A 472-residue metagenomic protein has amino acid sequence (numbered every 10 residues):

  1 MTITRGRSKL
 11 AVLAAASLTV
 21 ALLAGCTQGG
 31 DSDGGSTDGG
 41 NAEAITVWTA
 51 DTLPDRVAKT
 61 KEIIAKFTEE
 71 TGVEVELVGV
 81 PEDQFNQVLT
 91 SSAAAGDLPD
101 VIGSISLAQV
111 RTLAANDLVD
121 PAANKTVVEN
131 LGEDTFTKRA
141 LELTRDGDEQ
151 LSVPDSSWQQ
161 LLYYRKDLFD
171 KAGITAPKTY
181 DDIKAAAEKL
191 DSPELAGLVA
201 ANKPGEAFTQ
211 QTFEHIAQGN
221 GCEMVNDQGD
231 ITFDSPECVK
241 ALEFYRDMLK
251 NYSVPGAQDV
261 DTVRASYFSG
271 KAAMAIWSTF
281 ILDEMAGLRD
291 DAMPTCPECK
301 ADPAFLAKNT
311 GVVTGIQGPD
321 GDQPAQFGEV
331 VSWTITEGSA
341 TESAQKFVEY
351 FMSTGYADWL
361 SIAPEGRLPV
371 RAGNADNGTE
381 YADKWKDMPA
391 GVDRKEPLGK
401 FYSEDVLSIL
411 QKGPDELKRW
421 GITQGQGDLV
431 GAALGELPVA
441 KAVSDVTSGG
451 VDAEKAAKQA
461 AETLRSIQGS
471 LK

Functional and structural regions predicted by a protein language model:
M1-T46, E69, E454-K458, E462-K472: Short, low-complexity disordered leader/linker segments with a strong preference for bacterial N-terminal type II
G39-E62, E82, A207, G425-G431: Extracytoplasmic "Venus flytrap"
N41-T52, I64, V73-V78, D100-V101 (+3 more regions): Short, well-ordered beta-strand elements
K66-F136, D170-K178, A273-M274, E284 (+1 more regions): Extracytoplasmic "Venus flytrap"/periplasmic binding protein-like
L107-Q159, K184, T209-T212, K300-I316: Hinge/lid segment of periplasmic solute-binding proteins
G147-D155, K184-I231, E237, R264-A265 (+1 more regions): Extracytoplasmic/periplasmic solute-binding protein
A187-K189, G229-G256, A301, F305-G315: Glycine-centered hinge/linker elements that transmit conformational signals in sensory and ligand-binding systems
M285-A286, K300-A304, P319-L437: C-terminal lobe and pocket-closing loops of periplasmic/extracytoplasmic Venus-flytrap solute-binding proteins
